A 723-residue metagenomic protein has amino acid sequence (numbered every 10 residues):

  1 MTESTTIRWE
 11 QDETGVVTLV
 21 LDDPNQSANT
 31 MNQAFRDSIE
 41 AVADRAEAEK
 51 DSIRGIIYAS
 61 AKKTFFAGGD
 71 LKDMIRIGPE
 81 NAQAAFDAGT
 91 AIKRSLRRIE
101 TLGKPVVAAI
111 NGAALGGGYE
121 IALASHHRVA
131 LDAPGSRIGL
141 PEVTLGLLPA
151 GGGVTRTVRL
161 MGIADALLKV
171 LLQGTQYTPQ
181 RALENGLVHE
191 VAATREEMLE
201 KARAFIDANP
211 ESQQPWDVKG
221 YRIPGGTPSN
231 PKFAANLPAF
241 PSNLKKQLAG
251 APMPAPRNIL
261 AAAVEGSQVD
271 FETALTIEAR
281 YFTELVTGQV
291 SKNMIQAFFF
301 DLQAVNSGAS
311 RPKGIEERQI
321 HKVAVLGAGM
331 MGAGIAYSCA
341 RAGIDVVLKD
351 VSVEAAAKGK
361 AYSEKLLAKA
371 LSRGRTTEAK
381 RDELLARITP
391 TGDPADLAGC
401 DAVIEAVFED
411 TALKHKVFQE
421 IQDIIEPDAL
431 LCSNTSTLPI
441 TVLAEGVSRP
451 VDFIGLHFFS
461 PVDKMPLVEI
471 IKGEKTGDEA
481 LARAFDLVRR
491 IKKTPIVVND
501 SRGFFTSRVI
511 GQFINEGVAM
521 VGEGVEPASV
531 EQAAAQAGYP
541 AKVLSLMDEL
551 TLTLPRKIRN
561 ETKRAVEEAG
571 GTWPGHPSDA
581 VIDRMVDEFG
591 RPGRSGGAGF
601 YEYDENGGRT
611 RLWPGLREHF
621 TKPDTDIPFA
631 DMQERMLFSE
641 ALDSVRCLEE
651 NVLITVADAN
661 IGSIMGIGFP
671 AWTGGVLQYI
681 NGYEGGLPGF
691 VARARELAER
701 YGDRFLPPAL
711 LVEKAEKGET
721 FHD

Functional and structural regions predicted by a protein language model:
M1-A59, Q83, R94-R97: Conserved CoA-thioester-binding segment of acyl-CoA-metabolizing enzymes
E10-T14, D22, M74-N81, F86-A91 (+4 more regions): N-terminal glycine-rich phosphate-binding loop for ADP-containing cofactors
K63-A67, L115-G116, L438-P439: Short, active-site-adjacent cap segments at secondary-structure transitions
F66-R76: Glycine-rich loop at the start of a catalytic domain that most often binds anionic cofactors/ligands
S95-A108: Conserved catalytic cysteine-centered active-site region of acyl-thioester-dependent Claisen-condensing enzymes
A108, G112-G118: Gly/Ser-rich catalytic serine loop of serine hydrolases
G116, P134-P141: Short glycine/proline-centered loop/turn elements that form peptide/ligand docking sites
